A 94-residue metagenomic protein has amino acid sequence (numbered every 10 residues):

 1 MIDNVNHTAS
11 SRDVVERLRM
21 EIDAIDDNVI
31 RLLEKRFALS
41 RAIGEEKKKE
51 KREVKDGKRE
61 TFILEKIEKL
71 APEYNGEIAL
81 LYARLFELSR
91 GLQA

Functional and structural regions predicted by a protein language model:
M1-A94: Domain-level signature for soluble enzymes in the chorismate/prephenate branch of the shikimate pathway
